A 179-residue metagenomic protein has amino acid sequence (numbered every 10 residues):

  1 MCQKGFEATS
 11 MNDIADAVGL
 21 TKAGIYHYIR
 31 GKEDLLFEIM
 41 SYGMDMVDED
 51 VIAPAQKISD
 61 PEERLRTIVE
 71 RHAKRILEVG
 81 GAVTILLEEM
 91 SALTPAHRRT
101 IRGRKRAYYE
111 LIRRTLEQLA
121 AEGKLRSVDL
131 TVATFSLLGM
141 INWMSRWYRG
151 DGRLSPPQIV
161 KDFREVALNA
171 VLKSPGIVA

Functional and structural regions predicted by a protein language model:
C2-D34, E38: Helix-turn-helix
Q3, A17, D34-K57, E63 (+6 more regions): Alpha-helical structural segments
Q3-E7, I58, V79, E122-G123: Short coil/turn segments at alpha/beta junctions that flank glycine-rich nucleotide-binding fingerprints
F6, I29, L87-L93: Short helix-capping/turn signature of helix-turn-helix
R30, S59, L154: Short beta-to-alpha loop/turn elements within the nucleotide-binding domains of ABC transporters
V83-S91, R98, A120-V166, S174-A179: Hydrophobic/aromatic-rich alpha-helical bundle segments in the mid-to-C-terminal region
A96-R104: Alpha-helical segment immediately C-terminal to the catalytic phospho-histidine in histidine kinases
